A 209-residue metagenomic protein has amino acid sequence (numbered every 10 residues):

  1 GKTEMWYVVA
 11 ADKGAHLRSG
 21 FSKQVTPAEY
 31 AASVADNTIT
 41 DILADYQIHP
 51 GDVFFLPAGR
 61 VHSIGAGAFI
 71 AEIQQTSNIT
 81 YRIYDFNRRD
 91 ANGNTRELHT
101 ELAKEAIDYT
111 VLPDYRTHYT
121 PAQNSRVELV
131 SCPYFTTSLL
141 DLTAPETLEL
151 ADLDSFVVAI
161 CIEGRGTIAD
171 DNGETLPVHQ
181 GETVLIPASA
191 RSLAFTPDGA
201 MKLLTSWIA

Functional and structural regions predicted by a protein language model:
G1-P50, I64-H118, A122-R165, A169-P177 (+2 more regions): Active-site region of the double-stranded beta-helix
G51, S192-T196: Noncatalytic modules at the cell exterior or secretory-pathway interfaces, chiefly beta-strand-rich lectin/adhesion
F55-L56, A68: Charged mid-protein connector segments
R60-S63, A190-L193: Short, charged beta-turn/beta-strand-edge "cap" motif at the junction between a beta-strand and an adjacent loop
N124-R126, Q180, A190-S192: Short small/polar-residue motifs
D170, V178-Q180, L185-A188: Active-site pocket scaffolds in enzymes
